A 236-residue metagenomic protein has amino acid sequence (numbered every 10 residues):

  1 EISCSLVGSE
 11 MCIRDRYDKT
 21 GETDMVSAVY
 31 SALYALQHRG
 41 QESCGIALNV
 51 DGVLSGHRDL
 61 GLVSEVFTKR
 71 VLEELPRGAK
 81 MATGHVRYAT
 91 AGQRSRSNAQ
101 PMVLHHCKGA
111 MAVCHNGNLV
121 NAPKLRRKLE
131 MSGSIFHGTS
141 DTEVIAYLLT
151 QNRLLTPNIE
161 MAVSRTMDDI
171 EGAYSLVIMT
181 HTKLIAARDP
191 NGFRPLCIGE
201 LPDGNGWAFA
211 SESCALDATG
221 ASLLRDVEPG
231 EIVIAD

Functional and structural regions predicted by a protein language model:
E1-G8: Positively charged, low-complexity/disordered segments
S9-E10, R14-D236: Conserved short alpha-helical segments that host acidic/polar catalytic motifs at enzyme active sites
